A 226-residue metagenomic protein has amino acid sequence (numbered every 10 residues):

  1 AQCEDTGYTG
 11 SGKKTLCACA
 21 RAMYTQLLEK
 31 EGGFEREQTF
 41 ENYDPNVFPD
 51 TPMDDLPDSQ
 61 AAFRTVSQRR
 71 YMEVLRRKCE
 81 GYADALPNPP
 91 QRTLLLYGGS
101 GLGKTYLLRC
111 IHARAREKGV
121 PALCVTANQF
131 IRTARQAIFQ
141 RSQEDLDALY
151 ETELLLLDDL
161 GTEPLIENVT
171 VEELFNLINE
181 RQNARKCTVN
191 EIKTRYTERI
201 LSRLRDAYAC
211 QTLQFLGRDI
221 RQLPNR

Functional and structural regions predicted by a protein language model:
A1-E37: Interdomain "pre-motor" coupling segment immediately N-terminal to P-loop NTPase/helicase cores
R36, N42-L94: Pre-Walker A (pre-P-loop) alpha-helix and adjacent loop at the N terminus of AAA/AAA+ ATPase modules, a conserved
P90-L108: Walker A/P-loop nucleotide-binding motif
R92, V120-P121, E151-L154, Q182-C187: Loop/turn-to-beta-strand initiation segments
R109-A113: A conserved segment at the C-terminal end of the G1
R114-L154: AAA+/P-loop NTPase substrate/partner-engagement loops
F130-A137, L160-R226: Replace "adjacent to P-loop NTPase cores in ATP/GTP-dependent enzymes" with "adjacent to NTP-binding cores
